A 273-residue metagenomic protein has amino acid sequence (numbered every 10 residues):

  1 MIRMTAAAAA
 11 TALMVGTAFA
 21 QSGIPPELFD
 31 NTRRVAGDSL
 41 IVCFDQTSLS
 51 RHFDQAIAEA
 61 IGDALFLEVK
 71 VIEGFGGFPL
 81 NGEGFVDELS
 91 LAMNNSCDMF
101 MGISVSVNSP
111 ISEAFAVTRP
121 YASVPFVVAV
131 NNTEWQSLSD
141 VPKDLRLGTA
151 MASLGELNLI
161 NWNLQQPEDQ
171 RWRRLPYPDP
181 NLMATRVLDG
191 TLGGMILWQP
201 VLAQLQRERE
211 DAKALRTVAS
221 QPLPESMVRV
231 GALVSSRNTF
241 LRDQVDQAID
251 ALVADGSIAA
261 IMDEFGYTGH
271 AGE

Functional and structural regions predicted by a protein language model:
M1-A9: Bacterial N-terminal signal peptides that target proteins for export
G16-A20: Sec/Tat signal peptide C-region and signal peptidase I cleavage site
Q21-I103, E264: Extracytoplasmic small-molecule ligand-binding "clamshell" domains of the periplasmic binding protein/Venus flytrap
Q21-I24, Q55-A64, N132-Q136, P142-L154 (+1 more regions): Extended ligand-binding regions for polar small-molecule ligands
S39, P120-A129, P200, R207-D250 (+1 more regions): Periplasmic-binding protein-like
Q46-L65, V124-D179, P200-V201: Bilobed "Venus flytrap"/periplasmic-binding protein-like clamshell domains and structurally analogous long
E59, E68-P142, A219-E225: Acidic, polar ligand-binding/catalytic clefts
M93, M101-S112, I160-N161, D189 (+1 more regions): A ligand-binding cleft/hinge motif common to bilobed small-molecule-binding domains
